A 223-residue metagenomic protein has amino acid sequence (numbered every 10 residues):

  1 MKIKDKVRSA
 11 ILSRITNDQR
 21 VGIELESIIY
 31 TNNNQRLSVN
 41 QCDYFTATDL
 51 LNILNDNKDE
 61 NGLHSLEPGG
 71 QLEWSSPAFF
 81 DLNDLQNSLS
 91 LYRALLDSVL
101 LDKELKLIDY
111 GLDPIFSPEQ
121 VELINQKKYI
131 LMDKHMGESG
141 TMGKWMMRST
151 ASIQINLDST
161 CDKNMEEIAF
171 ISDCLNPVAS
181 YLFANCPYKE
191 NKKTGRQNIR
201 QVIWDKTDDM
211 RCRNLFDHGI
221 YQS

Functional and structural regions predicted by a protein language model:
M1-T141, S149: Terminal catalytic/cofactor-binding subdomain
L112-V121, N125-I130, K134-S139, G143-S223: Loop-rich catalytic cores of soluble enzymes, especially ATP-dependent carboxylate-amine ligases and other
